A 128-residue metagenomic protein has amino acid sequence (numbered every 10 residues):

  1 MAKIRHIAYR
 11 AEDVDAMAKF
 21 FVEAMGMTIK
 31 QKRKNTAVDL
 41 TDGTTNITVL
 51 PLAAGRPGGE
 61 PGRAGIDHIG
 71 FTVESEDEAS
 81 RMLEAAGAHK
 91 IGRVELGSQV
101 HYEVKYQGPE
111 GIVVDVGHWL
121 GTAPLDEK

Functional and structural regions predicted by a protein language model:
M1-A16, I66-F71, L120-K128: N-terminal beta-strand motif that seeds the catalytic metal site of vicinal oxygen chelate
I4, A37, I66, H101-E103: Conserved positions at the start
A11-D13, S75, S98: Conserved beta-strand-loop-alpha-helix junction that forms the acyl-donor binding cleft
D13-T28, M82-A85: Amphipathic alpha-helical segments
T28-R63, Y106-G108, V113-L120: Conserved short beta-strand elements that form part of the metal-binding/catalytic scaffold of enzyme active sites
K30-K32, D67, V94-E95: Short beta-strand
T72-S80: Short, compositionally biased leader-like segments
S80, E84-K128: Vicinal oxygen chelate
